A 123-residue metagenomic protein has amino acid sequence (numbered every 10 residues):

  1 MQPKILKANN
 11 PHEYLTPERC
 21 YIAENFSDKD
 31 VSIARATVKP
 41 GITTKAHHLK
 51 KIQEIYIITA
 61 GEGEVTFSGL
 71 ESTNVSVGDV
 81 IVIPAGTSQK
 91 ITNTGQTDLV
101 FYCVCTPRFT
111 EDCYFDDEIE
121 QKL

Functional and structural regions predicted by a protein language model:
M1-S32, K45, C113-L123: A short, N-terminal "cap"/entry segment at the start of jelly-roll beta-barrel domains of the cupin/DSBH fold
A34-L49: Conserved short histidine dyad/triad with adjacent acidic residue
T43-K45, G61-T66: Short beta-strand segments in beta-sandwich/barrel cores
K51-Q53, I58-G63: Glycine- and acidic-residue-biased ligand/ion/polar-headgroup-sensing regions
G69-A85: Short acidic-glycine-tyrosine-enriched beta hairpin
S72, A85-E111: Ligand-binding loop in jelly-roll beta-barrel domains
